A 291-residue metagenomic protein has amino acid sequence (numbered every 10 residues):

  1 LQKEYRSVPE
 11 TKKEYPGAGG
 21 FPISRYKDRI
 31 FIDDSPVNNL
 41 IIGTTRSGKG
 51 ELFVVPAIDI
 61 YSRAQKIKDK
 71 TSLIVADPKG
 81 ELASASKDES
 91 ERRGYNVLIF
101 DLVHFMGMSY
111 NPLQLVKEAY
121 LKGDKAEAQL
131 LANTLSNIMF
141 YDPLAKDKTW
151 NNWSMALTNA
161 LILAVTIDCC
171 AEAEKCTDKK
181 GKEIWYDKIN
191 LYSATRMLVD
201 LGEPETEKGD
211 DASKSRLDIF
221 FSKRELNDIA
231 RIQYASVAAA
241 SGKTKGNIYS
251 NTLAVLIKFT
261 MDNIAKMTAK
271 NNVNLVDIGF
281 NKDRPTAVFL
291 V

Functional and structural regions predicted by a protein language model:
L1-A18: Charged, amphipathic alpha-helical linker segments immediately N-terminal to NTP-binding catalytic cores
Y15, P22-V291: P-loop NTPase motor domains
